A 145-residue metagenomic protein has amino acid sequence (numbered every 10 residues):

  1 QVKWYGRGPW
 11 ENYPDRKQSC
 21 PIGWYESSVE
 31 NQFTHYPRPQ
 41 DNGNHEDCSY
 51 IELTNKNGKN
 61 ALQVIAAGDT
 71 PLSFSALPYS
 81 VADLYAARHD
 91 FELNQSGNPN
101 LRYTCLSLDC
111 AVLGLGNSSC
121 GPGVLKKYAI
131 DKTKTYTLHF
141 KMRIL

Functional and structural regions predicted by a protein language model:
Q1-L145: Beta-strand/loop-rich accessory regions of lumenal/periplasmic or secreted enzymes, predominantly carbohydrate-active
